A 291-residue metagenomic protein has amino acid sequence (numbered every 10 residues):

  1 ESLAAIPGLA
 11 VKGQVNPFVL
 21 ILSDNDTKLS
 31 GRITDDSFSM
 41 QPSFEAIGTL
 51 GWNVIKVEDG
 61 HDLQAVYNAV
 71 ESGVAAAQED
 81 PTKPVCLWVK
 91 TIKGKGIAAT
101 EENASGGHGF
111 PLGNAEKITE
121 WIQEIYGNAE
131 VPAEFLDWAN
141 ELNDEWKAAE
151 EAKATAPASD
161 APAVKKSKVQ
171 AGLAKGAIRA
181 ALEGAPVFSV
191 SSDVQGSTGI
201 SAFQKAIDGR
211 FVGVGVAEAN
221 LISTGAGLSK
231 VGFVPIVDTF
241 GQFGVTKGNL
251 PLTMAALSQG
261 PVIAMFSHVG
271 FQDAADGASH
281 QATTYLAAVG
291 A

Functional and structural regions predicted by a protein language model:
E1-P132, A291: Glycine-rich ThDP/TPP pyrophosphate-binding loop and its adjacent helix/strand module within ThDP-dependent enzymes
K56, T119, A133-A291: Thiamine diphosphate
